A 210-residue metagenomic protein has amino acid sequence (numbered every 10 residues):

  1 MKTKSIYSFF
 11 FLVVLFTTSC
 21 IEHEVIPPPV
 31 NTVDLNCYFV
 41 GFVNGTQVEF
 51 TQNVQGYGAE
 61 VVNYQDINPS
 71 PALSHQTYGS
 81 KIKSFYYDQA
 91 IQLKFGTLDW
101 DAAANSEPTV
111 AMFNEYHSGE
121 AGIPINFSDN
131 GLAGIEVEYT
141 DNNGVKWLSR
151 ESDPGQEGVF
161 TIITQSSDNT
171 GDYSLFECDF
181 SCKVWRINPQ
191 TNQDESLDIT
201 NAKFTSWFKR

Functional and structural regions predicted by a protein language model:
M1-C20: Sec-dependent bacterial lipoprotein signal peptides
T17-N44: Bacterial Sec-dependent N-terminal signal peptides
F39, G56-G171: Surface-exposed helix/loop patches within compact recognition domains
F42, T140, W185-I187: A generic structural motif
T46-Q52, W147: Short, isolated positions in well-ordered beta-strands
T161-R210: C-terminal or internal capping secondary-structure element at the end of a domain, subdomain, or sheet
